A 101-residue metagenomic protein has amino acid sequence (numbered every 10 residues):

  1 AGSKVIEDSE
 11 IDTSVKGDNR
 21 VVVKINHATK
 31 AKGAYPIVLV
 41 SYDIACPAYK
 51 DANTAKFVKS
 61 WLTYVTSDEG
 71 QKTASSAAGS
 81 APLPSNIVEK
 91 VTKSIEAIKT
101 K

Functional and structural regions predicted by a protein language model:
A1-D68, S76-K101: Flexible, solvent-exposed loop/hinge segments that line or gate ligand/substrate-binding clefts
